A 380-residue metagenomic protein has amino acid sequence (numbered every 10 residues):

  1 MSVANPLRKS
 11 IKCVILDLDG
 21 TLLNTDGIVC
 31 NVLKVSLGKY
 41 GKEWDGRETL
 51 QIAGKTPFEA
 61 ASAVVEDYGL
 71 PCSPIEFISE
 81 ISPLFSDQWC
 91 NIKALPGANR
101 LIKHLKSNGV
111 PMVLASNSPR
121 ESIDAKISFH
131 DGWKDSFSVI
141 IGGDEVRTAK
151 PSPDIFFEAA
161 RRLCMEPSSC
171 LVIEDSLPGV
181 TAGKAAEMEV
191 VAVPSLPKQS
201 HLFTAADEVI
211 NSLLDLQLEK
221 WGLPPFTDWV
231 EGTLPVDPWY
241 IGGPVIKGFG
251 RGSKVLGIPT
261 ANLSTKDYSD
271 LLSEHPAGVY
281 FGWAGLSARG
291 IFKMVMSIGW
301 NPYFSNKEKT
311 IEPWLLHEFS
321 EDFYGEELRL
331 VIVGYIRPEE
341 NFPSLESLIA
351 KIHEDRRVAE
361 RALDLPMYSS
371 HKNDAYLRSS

Functional and structural regions predicted by a protein language model:
M1-K12, K103, P119-V236: Asp-based, Mg2+/Mn2+-dependent phosphohydrolase catalytic module
S2-L50: Active-site neighborhood of HAD-like aspartate-dependent phosphohydrolases
T21, L33, E80, A98-S128 (+1 more regions): Substrate-recognition element of Asp-dependent hydrolases with the DxDx(T/V) motif
I28, I52-T56, E80, K93-G97 (+3 more regions): Short beta->alpha linker loops
S36-L37, T56-P71, K126, A160: Helix-loop "lid/cap" segments that line or gate small-molecule binding pockets
K39-K42, Y68-C72, D131-S136, C164-M165: Short helix-capping segments at alpha-helix termini
E43, A63-R100, N108: Metal-dependent phosphoesterase signature
W239-S380: Phosphate/ribose-recognition catalytic cores of enzymes acting on nucleotide-derived substrates
